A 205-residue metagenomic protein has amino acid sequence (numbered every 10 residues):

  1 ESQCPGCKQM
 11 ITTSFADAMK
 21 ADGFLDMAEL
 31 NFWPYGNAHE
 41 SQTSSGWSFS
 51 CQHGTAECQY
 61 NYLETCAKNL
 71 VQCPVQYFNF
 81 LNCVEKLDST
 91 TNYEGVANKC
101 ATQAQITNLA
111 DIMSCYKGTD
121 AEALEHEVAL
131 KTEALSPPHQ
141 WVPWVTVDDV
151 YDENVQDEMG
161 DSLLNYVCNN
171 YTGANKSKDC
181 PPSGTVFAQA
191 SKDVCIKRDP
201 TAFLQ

Functional and structural regions predicted by a protein language model:
E1-P5, C115-G118: N-terminal start-of-chain detector that recognizes signal peptides and the immediate post-cleavage beginning
S2-A104, P181-I196: Structural alpha/beta surface segment adjacent to cysteine/selenocysteine redox centers across thiol/disulfide enzymes
M19, D88-Q205: C-terminal cap of thioredoxin/glutaredoxin-like
